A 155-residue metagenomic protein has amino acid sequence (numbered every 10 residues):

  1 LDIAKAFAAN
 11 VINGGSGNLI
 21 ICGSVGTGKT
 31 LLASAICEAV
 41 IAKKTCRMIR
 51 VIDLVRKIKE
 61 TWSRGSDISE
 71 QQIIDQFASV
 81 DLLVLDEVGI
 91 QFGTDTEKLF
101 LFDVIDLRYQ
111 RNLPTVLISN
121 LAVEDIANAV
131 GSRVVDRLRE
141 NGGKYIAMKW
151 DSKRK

Functional and structural regions predicted by a protein language model:
L1-L19: Pre-Walker A (pre-P-loop) alpha-helix and adjacent loop at the N terminus of AAA/AAA+ ATPase modules, a conserved
D2, I41-S79: Short glycine-rich substrate-engagement loop in P-loop NTPases that contacts/grips substrate
G15-A33: Walker A/P-loop nucleotide-binding motif
S16-I20, T45-C46, L82, P114-V116: Residue-level preference for the first positions of well-ordered beta-strands
L31-K43: P-loop NTPase Walker A phosphate-binding motif
A42-K43, L54-T61, V88-K155: Replace "adjacent to P-loop NTPase cores in ATP/GTP-dependent enzymes" with "adjacent to NTP-binding cores
